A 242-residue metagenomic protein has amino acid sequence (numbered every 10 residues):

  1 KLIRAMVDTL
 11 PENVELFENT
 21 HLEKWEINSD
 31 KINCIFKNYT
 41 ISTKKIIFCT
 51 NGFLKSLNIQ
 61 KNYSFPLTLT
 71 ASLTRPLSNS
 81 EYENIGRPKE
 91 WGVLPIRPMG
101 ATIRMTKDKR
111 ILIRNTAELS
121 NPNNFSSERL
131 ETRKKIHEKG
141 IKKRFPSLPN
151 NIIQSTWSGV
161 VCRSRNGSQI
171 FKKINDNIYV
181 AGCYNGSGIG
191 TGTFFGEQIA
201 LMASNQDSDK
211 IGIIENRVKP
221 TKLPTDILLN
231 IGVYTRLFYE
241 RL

Functional and structural regions predicted by a protein language model:
K1-K45: Helical element adjacent to the flavin cofactor pocket in flavoenzyme catalytic cores
I3-V7, L73, E138, E197-A200: Predominant activation on well-ordered alpha-helical scaffold segments within soluble catalytic domains
P11-E15, I27, L77, P146-S147 (+1 more regions): Generic secondary-structure signature for well-ordered alpha-helical cores
F17, I47, Y179-A181: Hydrophobic/aromatic beta-strand patches that form the interior of the parallel beta-sheet core in alpha/beta enzyme
L22, T40-I41, F48-S80, N84-D176: Active-site substrate-recognition segment that forms the wall of the catalytic cavity or substrate channel
L119-Y239: C-terminal catalytic lobe of FAD-dependent flavoproteins
